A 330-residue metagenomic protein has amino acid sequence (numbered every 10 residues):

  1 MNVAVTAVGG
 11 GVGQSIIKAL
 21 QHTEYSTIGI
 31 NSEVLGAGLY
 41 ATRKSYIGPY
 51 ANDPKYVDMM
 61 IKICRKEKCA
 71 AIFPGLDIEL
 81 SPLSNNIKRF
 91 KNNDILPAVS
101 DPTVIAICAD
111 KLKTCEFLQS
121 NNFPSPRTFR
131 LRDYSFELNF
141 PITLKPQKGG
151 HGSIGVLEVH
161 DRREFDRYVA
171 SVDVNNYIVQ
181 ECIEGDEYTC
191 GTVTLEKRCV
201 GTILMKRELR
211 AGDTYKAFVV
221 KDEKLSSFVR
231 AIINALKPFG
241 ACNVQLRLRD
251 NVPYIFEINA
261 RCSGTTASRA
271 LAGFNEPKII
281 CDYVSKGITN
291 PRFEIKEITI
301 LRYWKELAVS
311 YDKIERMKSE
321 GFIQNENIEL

Functional and structural regions predicted by a protein language model:
M1-A98: ATP-binding N-terminal substructure of ATP-dependent carboxylate-amine bond-forming enzymes
V104-E184, T194-R198, E223-S226: Active-site nucleotide/adenylate-binding loops and adjacent lid/helix of ATP-dependent enzymes
V159-K237, R247-L248, V252-Y254: Phosphate-binding site of ATP-dependent enzymes
F218-V219, S263-I279: ATP-dependent carboxylate-activation loops
N234-L271: Conserved metal-phosphate-binding beta-hairpin within the catalytic cores of diverse ATP-dependent phosphoryl-transfer
K278-L330: Peripheral (often C-terminal) accessory segments that flank ATP-dependent C-N-forming ligase machineries
